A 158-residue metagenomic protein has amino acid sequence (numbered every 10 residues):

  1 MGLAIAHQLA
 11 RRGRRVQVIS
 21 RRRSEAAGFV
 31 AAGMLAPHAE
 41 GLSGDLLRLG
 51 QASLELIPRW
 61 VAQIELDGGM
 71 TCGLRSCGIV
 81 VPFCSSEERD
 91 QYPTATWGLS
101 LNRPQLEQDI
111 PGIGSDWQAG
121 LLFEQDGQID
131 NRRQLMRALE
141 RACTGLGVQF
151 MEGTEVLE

Functional and structural regions predicted by a protein language model:
G2-L3: N-terminal Rossmann-fold NAD(P) dinucleotide-binding loop
A6, A10, A142: Gly/Ala-rich phosphate-binding loop of Rossmann-like dinucleotide-binding domains, activating on the conserved
A10-V30: Glycine-rich FAD pyrophosphate-binding loop
I19, V80-F83, E124: Short hydrophobic segments within beta-strands
M34-D109: Dinucleotide-binding Rossmann-like beta1-alpha1 core, especially the glycine-rich loop that anchors the ADP
R75, G112-Q118: A short, glycine/Asx- and small/polar-enriched loop/turn that sits immediately N-terminal to a beta-strand
L121-E158: Helical element adjacent to the flavin cofactor pocket in flavoenzyme catalytic cores
